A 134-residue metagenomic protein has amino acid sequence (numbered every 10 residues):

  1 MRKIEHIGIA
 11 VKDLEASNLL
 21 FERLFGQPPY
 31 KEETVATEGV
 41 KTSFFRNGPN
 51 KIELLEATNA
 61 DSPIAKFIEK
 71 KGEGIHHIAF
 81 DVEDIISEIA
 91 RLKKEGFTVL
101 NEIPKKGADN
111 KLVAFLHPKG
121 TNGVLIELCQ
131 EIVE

Functional and structural regions predicted by a protein language model:
M1-E38, S62: Long, hydrophobic N-terminal alpha-helical segment
I4, F21, F45, I52-L55 (+4 more regions): Short, structured motif recognition centered on aromatic/hydrophobic residues
I4-K12, S43-R46, K66-R91, A114: Vicinal oxygen chelate
A16, Q27-P28, I52-E53, A60-P63 (+1 more regions): Short loop/beta submotifs within extracellular cysteine-rich repeat domains
S17-L20, E88-L92: Hydrophobic side chains in well-ordered alpha-helices
R23-L24, K70, K94: Residues at alpha-helix termini
E33, S43-R46, F80, I89-E134: Vicinal oxygen chelate
E33-L55: Generic amphipathic, hydrophobic interface segment in small proteins and small subunits
